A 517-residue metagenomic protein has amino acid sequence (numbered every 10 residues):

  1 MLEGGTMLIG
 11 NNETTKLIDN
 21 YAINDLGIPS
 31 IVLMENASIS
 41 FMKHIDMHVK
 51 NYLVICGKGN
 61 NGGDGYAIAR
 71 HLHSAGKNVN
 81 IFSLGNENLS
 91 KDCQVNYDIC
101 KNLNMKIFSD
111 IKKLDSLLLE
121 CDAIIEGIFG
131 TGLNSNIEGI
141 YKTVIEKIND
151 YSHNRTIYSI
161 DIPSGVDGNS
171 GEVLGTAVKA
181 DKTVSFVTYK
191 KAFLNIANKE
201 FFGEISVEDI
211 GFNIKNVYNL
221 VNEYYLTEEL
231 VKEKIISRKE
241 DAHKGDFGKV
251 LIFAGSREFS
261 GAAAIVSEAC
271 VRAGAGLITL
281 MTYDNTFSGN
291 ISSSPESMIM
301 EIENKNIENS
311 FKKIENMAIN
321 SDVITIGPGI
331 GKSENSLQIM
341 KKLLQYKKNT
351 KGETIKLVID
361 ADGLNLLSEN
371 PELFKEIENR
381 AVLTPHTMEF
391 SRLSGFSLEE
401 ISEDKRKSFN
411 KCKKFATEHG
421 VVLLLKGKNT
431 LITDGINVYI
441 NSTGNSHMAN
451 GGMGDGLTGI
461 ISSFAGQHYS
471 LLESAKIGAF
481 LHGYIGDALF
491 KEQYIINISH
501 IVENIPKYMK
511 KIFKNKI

Functional and structural regions predicted by a protein language model:
L2-I81, F193-L357, N365-V382, T387-I517: Small-residue (G/A/S/T)-rich helix-start motifs and N-terminal tracts that mark the onset
M42-I128, N136-I160, Y346-K351, F374 (+1 more regions): Nucleotide and nucleotide-moiety/phosphate-recognizing core
D92-Q94, E120-C121, S170-G171, N290-S294 (+1 more regions): Short secondary-structure transition/capping segments
Y97, Y141-I145, A180, F311 (+2 more regions): Amphipathic alpha-helical segments in well-structured domains
K113, I162-G168, K191, I307 (+1 more regions): Short acidic loop-to-helix transition motifs that present clustered carboxylates
L118-D122, A177, A318-I319, A416: A short, aliphatic-rich alpha-helical micro-motif
D122-A123, I128-V221: Internal gly/pro-rich beta-alpha loop/helix module that stabilizes soluble enzyme cofactors or their anionic handles
